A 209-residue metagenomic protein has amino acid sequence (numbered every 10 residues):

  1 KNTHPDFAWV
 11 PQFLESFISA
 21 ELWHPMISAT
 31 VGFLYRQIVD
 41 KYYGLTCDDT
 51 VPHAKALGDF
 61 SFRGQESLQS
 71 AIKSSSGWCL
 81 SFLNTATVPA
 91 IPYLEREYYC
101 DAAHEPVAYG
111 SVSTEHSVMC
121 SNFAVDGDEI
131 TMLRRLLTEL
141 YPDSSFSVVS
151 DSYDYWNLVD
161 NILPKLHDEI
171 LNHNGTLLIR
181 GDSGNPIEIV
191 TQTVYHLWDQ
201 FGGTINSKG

Functional and structural regions predicted by a protein language model:
N2-K208: Buried, small/hydrophobic-residue-enriched core segments of structured protein domains
